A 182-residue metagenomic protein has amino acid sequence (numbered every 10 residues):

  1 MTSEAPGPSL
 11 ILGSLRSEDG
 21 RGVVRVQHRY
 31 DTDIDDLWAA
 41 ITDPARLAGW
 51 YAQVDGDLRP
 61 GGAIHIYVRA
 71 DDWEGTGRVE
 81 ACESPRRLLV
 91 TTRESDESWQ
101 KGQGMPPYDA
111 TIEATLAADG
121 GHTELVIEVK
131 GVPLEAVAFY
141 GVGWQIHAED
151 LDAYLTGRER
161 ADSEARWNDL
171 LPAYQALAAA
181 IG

Functional and structural regions predicted by a protein language model:
M1-A5, G131-G182: A conserved amphipathic terminal alpha-helix motif
P8, R21, G49, D72 (+1 more regions): Short solvent-exposed loop/turn micro-motifs enriched in small/polar/acidic residues
S9-S17: A detector for short, charged/polar N-terminal pre-domain segments
L15, V79, A114-L116: A structural signal for short hydrophobic beta-strand segments in well-ordered beta-sheet cores
D19, V23, T91-L155: Beta-strand/loop substructures that line and gate deep hydrophobic ligand-binding cavities in soluble
V23-V26, T32, D36, P44-R78 (+2 more regions): Short beta-edge strand/loop motif at the mouth of beta-sheet-based domains
D35-W38, E149: Amphipathic alpha-helical segments that line or abut small-molecule/effector binding pockets and mediate allosteric
T42-D43, S84, A153-T156: Residues at helix-coil transition
